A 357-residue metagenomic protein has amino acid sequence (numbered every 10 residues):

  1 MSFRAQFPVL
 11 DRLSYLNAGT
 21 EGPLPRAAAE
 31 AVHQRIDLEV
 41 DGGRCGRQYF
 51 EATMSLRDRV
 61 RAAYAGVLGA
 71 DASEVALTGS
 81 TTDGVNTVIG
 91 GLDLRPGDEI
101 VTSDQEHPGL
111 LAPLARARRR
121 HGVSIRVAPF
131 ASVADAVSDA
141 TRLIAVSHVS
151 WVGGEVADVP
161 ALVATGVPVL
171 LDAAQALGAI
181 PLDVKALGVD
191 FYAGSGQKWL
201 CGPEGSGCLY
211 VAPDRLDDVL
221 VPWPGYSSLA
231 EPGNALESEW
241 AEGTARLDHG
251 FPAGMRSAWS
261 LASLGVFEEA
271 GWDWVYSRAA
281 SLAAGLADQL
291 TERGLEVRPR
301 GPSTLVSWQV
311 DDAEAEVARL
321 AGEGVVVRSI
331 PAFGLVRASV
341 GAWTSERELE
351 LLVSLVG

Functional and structural regions predicted by a protein language model:
M1-G357: Pyridoxal 5′-phosphate
